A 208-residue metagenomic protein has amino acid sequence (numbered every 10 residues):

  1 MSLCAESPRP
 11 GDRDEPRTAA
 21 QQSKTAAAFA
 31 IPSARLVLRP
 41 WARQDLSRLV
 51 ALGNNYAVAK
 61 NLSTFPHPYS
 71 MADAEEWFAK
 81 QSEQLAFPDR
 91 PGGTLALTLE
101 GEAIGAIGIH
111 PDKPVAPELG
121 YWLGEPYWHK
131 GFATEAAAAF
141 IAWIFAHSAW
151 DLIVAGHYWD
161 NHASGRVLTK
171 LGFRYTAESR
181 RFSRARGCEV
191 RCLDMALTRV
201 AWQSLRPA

Functional and structural regions predicted by a protein language model:
M1-A57, T94-A208: Acyl-donor (CoA/ACP) binding surface of acyl/acetyltransferases
G53, L62, L85-F87: Hydrophobic residues in alpha-helical segments
A57-K80: Conserved GNAT-fold acetyl-CoA-binding loop/helix
V58, H67, F87-R90, I153: Secondary-structure boundary/capping residues
P66-S70, G93, D160: Short, conserved alpha-helical segments within structured domains
K80-A96, G105: A short helix-loop-beta-strand connector motif used in the catalytic cores of GNAT acetyltransferases and, in some
